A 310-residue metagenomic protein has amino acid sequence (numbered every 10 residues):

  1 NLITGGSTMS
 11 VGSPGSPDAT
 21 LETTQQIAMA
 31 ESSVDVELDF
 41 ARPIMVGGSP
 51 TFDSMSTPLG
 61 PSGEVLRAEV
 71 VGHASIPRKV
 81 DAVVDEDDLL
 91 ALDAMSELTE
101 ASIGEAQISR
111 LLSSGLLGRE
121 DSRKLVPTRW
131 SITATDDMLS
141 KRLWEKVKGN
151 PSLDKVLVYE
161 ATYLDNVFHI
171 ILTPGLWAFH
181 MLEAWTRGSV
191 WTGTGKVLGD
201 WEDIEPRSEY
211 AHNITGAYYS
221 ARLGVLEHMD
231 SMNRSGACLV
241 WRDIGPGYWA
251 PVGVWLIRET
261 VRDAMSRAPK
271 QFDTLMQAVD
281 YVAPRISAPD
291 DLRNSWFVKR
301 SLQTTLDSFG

Functional and structural regions predicted by a protein language model:
N1-G310: Long, low-complexity intrinsically disordered regions enriched in acidic and polar residues with frequent FG dipeptides
